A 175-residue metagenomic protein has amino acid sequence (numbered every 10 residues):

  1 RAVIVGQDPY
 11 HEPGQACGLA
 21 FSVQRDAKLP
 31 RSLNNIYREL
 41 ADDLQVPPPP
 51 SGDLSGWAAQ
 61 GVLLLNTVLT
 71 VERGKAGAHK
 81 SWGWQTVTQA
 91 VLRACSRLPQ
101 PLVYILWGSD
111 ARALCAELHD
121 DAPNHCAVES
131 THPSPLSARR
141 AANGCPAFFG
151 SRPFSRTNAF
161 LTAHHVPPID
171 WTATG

Functional and structural regions predicted by a protein language model:
R1-A122, V128-F160, H164-T174: A polyanion-binding, active-site-adjacent surface
